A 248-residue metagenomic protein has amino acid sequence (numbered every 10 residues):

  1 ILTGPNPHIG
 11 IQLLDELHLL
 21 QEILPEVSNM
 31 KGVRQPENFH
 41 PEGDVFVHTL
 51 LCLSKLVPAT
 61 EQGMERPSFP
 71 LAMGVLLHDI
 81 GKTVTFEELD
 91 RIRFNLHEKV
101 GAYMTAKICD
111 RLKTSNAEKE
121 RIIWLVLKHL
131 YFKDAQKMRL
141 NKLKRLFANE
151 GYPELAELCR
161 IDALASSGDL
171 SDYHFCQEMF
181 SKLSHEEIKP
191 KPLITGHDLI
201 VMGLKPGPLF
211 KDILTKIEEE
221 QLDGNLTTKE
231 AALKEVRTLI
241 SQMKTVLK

Functional and structural regions predicted by a protein language model:
I1-R160: Conserved, hydrophobic alpha-helical core segments of structured domains
M64, S68, K107, A163-K248: Charged substrate- and nucleic-acid-binding regions of tRNA-handling and nucleotidyl-transfer enzymes, centered on
